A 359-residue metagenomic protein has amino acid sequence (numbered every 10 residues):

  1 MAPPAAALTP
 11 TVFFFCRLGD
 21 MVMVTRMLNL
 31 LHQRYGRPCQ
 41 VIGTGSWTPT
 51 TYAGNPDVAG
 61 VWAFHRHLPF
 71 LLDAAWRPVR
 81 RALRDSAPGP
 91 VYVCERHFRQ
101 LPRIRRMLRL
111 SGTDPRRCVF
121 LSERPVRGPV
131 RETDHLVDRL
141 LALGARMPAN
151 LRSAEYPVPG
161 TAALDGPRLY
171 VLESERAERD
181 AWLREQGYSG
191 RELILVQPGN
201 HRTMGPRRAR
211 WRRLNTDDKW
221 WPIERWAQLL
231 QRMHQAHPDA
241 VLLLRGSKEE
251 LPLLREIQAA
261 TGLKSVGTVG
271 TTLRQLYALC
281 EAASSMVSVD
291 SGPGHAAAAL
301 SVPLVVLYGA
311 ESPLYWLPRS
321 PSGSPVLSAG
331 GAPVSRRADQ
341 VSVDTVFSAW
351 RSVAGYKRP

Functional and structural regions predicted by a protein language model:
M1-P359: Catalytic machinery of carbohydrate-active enzymes, primarily nucleotide-sugar-dependent glycosyltransferases
